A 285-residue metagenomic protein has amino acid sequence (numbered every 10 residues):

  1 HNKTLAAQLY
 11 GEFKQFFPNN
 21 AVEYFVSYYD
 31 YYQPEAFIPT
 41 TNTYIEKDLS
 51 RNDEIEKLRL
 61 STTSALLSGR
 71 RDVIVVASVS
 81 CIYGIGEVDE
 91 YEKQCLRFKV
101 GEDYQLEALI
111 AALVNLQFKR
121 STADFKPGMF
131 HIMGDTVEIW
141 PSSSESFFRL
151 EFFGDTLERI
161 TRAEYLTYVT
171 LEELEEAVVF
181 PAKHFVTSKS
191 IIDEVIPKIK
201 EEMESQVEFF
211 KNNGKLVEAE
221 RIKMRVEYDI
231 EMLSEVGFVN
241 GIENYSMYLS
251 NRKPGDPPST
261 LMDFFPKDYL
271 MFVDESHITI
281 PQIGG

Functional and structural regions predicted by a protein language model:
H1-G285: ASCE RecA-like P-loop NTPase motor cores that couple ATP hydrolysis to mechanical translocation on nucleic acids
